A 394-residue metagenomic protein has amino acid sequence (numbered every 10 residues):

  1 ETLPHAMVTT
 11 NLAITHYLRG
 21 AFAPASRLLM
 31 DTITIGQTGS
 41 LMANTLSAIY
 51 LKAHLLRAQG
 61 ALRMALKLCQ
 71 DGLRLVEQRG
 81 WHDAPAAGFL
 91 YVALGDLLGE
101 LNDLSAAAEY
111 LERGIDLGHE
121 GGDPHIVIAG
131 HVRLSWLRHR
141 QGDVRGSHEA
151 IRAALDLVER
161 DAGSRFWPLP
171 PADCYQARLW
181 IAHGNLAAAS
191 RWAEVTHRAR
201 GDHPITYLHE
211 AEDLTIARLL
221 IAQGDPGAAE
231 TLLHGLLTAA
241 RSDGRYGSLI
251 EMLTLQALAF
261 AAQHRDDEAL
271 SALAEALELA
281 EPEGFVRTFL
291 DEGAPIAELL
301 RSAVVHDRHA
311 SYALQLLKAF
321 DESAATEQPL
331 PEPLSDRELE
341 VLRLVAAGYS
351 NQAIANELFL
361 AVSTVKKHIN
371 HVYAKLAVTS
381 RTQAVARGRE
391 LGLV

Functional and structural regions predicted by a protein language model:
E1, M30-L41, Q70-G80, E112-D123 (+4 more regions): Amphipathic alpha-helical segments of tetratricopeptide repeats
L3, G39, A43, D83-P85 (+6 more regions): Residue signature of alpha-solenoid helical repeat architecture, marking inter-repeat boundaries and helix-start
P4-A21, N44-A61, A86-N102, I126-G142 (+4 more regions): Tandem amphipathic alpha-helical repeat scaffolds
R191, E298-R337: Intrinsically disordered or compositionally simple regulatory linkers and C-terminal tails in signal-transduction
D267-F285, A294, D307, D321: TPR/TPR-like (Sel1-like) alpha-helical repeat modules
K318-T379, Q383-V394: Helix-turn-helix DNA-binding segment
